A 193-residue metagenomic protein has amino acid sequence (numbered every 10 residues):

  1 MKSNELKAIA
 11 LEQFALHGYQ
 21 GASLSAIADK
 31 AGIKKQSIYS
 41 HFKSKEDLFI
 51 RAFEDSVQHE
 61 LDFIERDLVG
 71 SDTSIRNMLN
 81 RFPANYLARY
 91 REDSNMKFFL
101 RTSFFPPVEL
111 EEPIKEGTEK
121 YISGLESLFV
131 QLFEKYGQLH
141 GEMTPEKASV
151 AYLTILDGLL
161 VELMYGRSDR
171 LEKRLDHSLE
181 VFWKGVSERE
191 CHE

Functional and structural regions predicted by a protein language model:
E5, I9, Q13-D47, R51: Helix-turn-helix
E12, L16, S44, R66 (+6 more regions): Conserved amphipathic alpha-helical interaction elements at protein-protein interfaces in regulatory, energy-coupling
L16-Q20, S71, D93: Short coil/turn segments at alpha/beta junctions that flank glycine-rich nucleotide-binding fingerprints
L48-S56, F63: Alpha-helical DNA-contacting segments of helix-turn-helix folds
R51, R66-E92, P145, S149-Y152 (+1 more regions): Hydrophobic alpha-helical connector segments
L61-D62, L110-Y136, E146-V150: Amphipathic alpha-helical packing segments from all-alpha helical-bundle domains
N85-A88, S123, S127-Q131, L153-T154 (+1 more regions): C-terminal peripheral helix-coil segments that are non-catalytic and often amphipathic
Y90-E112, V161, Y165: Amphipathic alpha-helical segments used for helix-helix packing
